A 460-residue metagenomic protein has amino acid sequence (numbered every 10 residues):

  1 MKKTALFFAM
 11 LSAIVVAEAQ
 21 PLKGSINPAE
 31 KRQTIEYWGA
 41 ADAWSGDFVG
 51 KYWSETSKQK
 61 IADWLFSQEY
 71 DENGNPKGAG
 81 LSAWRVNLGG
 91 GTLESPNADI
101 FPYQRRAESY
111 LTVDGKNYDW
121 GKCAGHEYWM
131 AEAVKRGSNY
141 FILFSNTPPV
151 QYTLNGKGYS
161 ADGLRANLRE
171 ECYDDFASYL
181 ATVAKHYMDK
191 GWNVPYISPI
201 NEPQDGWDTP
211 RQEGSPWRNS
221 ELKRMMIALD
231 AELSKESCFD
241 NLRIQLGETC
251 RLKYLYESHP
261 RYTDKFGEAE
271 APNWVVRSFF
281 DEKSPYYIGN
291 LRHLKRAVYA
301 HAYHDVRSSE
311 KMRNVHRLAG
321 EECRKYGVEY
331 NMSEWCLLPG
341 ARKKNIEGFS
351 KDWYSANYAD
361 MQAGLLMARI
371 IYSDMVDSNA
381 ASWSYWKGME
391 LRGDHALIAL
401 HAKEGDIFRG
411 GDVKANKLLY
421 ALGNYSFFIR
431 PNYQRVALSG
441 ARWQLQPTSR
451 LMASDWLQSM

Functional and structural regions predicted by a protein language model:
M1-T4: Positively charged n-region of N-terminal signal peptides that target proteins for export
A9-E18: Hydrophobic h-region of N-terminal signal peptides that target proteins for export in Gram-negative bacteria
P21-P195, P199, W207, E213-K223 (+1 more regions): N-terminal catalytic cores of secreted or lumenal carbohydrate-active enzymes
D42-S45, G89-G91, N146-P148, P199-Q204 (+4 more regions): Active-site beta-loop-alpha junctions enriched in small/polar residues
N75-A79, K122-Y140, H186-N193, A228-L242 (+4 more regions): A structural motif corresponding to the C-terminal end of an alpha-helix and its immediate exit/capping segment
K190, P216-I370: Noncatalytic carbohydrate-binding groove/subsite architecture in carbohydrate-active enzymes
E329-I429, Y433-Q444: Aromatic/acidic polysaccharide-binding cleft in carbohydrate-active enzymes
S439-M460: Carbohydrate-binding surface patches
